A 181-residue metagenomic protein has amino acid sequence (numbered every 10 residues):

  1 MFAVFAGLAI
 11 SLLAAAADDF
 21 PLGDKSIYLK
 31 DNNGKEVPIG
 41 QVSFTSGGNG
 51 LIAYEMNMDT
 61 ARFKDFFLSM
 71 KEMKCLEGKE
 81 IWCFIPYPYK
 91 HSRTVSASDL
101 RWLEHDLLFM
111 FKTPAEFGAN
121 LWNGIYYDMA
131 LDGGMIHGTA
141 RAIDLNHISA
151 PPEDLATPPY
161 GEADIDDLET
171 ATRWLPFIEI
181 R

Functional and structural regions predicted by a protein language model:
F2-S11: Bacterial N-terminal signal peptides
I10-D19: Sec/Tat signal peptide C-region and signal peptidase I cleavage site
D19-G40, E55-M58, I81, D132-R141: Tryptophan-anchored aromatic micro-motifs
G40-S46, M70-C75, N123-L131, L175-R181: Hydrophobic/aromatic beta-strand elements that line small-molecule binding cavities or substrate pockets in beta-rich
Q41-G78, H137-G138, A142-I143, A163 (+2 more regions): N-terminal glycine/threonine-rich, aromatic-flanked beta-hairpin/loop signature
G50-G118: Predominantly extracellular/secreted and cell-surface proteins with exposed, flexible low-complexity segments
W102-M135, T139-R141: Acidic, glycine-rich flexible loop segments
N123, G133-R181: Edge beta-strand at a domain terminus
